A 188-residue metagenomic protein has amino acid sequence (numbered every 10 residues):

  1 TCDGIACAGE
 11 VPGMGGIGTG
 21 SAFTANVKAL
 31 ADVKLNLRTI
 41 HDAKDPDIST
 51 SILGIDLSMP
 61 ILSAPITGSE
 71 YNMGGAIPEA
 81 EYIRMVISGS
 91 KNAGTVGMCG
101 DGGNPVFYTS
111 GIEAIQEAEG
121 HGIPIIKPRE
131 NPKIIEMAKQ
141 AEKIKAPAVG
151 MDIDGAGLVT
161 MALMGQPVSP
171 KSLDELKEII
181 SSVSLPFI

Functional and structural regions predicted by a protein language model:
T1-L57: An N-cap/entry alpha-helix motif that binds or orients negatively charged groups
D45-T50, T109-S110, K133-M137: Short alpha-helical segments and helix-capping/turn motifs at coil-helix boundaries
I48, I61-A64, T95-G100, G120-I126 (+2 more regions): Hydrophobic faces of well-ordered beta-strands that scaffold small-molecule active sites in alpha/beta enzyme cores
I55-M73, Y82-I83, A93: Metal-dependent C-N hydrolase catalytic cores
P65-P78, I123-P132, P186-I188: Active-site mouth loops of central-metabolism enzymes
G68-G75, D101-T109, D154-M164: Glycine-rich, proline-tolerant flexible connector loops at the mouths of alpha/beta enzymes
E81-R129: A gly/proline- and charged-residue-enriched helix-loop-helix capping module
I87-S88, E117-A118, R129-I188: Alpha/beta enzyme core
